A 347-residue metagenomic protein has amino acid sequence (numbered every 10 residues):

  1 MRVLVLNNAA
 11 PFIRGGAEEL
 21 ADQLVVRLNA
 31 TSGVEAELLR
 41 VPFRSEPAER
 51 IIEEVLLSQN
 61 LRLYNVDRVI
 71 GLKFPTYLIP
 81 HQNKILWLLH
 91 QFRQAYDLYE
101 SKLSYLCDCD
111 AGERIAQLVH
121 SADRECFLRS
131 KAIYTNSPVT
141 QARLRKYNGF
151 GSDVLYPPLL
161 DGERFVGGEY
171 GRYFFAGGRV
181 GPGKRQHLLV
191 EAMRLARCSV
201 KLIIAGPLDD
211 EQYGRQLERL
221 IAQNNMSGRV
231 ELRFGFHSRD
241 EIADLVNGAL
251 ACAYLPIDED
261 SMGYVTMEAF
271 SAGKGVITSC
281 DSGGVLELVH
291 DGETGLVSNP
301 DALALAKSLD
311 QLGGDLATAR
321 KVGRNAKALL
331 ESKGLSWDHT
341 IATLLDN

Functional and structural regions predicted by a protein language model:
S104, C109-I133, Q141: Membrane-proximal helix-turn-helix segments that form the acceptor-binding/catalytic region of lipid-linked
V166-K184, V190-R197, I203: Conserved donor-binding/catalytic core segment of Leloir-type glycosyltransferases
R215-F236: Nucleotide-activated donor-binding/catalytic signature segment of Leloir-type glycosyltransferases, i.e., the conserved
V246-S261, K274: Acidic donor-binding loop of glycosyltransferase active sites
S271, G275-S279, V289: Short hydrophobic beta-strand element within catalytic cores of glycosyltransferases and related nucleotide-activated
D291-L303, Q311-L316: Conserved acidic donor-binding segment of nucleotide-sugar-dependent glycosyltransferases
Q311, T318-K333: A short, well-ordered alpha-helix in the C-terminal region of glycosyltransferases
G334-N347: C-terminal alpha-helical cap of glycosyltransferases
